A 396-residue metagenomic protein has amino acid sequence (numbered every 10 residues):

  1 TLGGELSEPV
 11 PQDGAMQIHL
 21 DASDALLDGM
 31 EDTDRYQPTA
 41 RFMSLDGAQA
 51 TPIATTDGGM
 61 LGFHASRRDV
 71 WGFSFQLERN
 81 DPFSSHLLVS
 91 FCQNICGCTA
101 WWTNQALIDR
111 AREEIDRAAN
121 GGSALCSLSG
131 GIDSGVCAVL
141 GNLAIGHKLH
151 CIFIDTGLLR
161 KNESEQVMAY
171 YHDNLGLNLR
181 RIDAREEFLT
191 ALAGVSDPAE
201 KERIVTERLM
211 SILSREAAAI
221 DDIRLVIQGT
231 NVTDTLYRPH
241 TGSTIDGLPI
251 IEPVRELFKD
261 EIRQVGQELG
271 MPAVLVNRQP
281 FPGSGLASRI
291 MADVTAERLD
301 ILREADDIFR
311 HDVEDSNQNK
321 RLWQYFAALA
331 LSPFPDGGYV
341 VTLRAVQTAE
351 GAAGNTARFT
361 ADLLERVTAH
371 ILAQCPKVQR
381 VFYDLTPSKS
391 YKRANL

Functional and structural regions predicted by a protein language model:
T1-R224, T241-I251, R255-L396: RNA-binding accessory domains that recognize and position tRNA/RNA substrates
Q228-T230: Extended catalytic-interface subdomain
T233-T241: S-adenosylmethionine
